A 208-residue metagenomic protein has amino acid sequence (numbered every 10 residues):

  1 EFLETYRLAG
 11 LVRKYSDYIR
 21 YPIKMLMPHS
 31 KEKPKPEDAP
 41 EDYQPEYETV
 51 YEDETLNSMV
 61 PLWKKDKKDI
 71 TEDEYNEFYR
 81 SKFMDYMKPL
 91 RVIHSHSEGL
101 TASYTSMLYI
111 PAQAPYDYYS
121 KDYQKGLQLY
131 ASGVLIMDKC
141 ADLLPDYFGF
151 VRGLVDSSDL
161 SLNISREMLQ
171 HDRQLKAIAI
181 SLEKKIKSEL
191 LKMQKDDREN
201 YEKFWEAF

Functional and structural regions predicted by a protein language model:
E1-F208: Long, intrinsically disordered, charge-dense linkers/tails
